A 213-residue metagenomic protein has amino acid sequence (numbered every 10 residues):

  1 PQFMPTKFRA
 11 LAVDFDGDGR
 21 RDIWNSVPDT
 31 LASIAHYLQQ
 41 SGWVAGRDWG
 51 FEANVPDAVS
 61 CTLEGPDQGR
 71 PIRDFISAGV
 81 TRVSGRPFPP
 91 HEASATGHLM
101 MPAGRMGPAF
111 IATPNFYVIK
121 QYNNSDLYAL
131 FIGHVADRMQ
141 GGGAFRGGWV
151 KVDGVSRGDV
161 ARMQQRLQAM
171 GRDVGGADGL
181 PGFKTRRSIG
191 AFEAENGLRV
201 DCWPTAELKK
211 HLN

Functional and structural regions predicted by a protein language model:
M4-P5, P28-L31, A35, A129 (+5 more regions): Extracytoplasmic/secreted envelope proteins and their assembly/folding machinery, especially bacterial periplasmic
M4-Q121, A129, G147-G148: Flexible, glycine-rich surface segments
R9, V13, D29-W43, D137-G141 (+4 more regions): Sec-exported extracytoplasmic/periplasmic mature domains
I34, S60-E64, G158-Q165, E193-A194: Alpha-helix boundary/capping detector
T113-D126, H134-G179: Acidic, Ser/Thr/Pro/Gly-enriched interdomain connector segments
V155-V160, Q168-L212: Short acidic, glycine/serine/threonine-rich helix-capping segments at coil-helix boundaries
